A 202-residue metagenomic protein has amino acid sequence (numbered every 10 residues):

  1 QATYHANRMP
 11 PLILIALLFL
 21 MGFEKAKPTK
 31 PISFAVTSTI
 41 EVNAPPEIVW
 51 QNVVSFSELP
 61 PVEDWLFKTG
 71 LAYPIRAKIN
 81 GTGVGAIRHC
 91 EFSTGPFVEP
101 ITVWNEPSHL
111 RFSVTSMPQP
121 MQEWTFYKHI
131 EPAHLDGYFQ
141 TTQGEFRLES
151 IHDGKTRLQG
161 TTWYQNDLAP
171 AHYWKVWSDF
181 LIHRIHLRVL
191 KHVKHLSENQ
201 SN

Functional and structural regions predicted by a protein language model:
Q1, V53, R88, G160-Y164: Long, contiguous hydrophobic alpha-helical segments, chiefly transmembrane helices and signal peptides
T3-V84, E91-V98, V103: Hydrophobic ligand-binding cavity/cleft-lining segments
P11-L12, E41, G70-D153, R157 (+3 more regions): Glycine-rich portal/gate segments that line the openings of hydrophobic small-molecule binding cavities
L18-F23, L158-T162, N166: N-proximal short alpha-helices
V42, G137, I182, H186: Aromatic-acidic/polar surface patches that form glycan- and anion
P132-A133, W163-I185: A short acidic/glycine-rich loop-to-helix N-cap element
Q159, K175-L187, K191-K194, S201-N202: Soluble extramembrane regions of membrane proteins in the secretory/endomembrane system
